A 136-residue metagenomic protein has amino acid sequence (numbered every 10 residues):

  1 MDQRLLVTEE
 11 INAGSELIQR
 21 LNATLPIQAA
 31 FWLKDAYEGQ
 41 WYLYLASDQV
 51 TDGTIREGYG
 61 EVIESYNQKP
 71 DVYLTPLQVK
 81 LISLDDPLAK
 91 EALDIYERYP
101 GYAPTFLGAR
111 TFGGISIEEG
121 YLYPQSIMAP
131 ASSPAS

Functional and structural regions predicted by a protein language model:
M1-A13: N-terminal presequence-like segments and adjacent domain-start helices
Q19-Q28, K69-L74: Short secondary-structure junctions
T24-W41: Short edge beta-strands and adjacent turn/loop segments
L33-E38, S47-Q49, S126-I127: Short, flexible beta-strand-to-coil junctions
Y44-R56: A short interface-forming secondary-structure element
G53-L74: Short, non-transmembrane amphipathic alpha-helical segments
V72-S136: Catalytic "initiation/cleavage/transfer" segments centered on a nucleophilic residue and adjacent nucleic-acid-engaging
